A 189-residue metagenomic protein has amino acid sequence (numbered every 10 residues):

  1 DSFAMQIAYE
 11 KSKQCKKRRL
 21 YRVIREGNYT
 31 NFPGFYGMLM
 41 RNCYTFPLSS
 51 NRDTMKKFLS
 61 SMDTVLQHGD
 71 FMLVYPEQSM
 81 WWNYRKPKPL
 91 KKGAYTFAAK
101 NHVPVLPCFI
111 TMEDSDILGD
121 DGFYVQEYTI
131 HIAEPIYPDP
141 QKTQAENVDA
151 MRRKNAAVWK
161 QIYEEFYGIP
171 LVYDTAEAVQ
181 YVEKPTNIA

Functional and structural regions predicted by a protein language model:
D1-R52: Catalytic core of membrane glycerolipid acyltransferases/transacylases, capturing the structured, soluble-facing
K56-A189: Non-catalytic C-terminal accessory region of glycerolipid acyltransferases and related lyso-lipid remodeling enzymes
